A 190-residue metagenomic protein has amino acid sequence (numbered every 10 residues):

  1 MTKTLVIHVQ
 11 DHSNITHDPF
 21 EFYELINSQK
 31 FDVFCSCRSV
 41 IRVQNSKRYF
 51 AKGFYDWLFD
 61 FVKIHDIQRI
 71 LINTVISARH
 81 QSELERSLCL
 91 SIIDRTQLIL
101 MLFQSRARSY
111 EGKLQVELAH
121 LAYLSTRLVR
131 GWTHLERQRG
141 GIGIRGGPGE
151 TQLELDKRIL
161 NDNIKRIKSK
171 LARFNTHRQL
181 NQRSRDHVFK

Functional and structural regions predicted by a protein language model:
M1-K3, Q115, K190: A structure-centric signal for secondary-structure junctions around beta-strands
M1-M101: N-terminal accessory targeting/assembly segments
H8-Q10, Q44-K47, L100-A107, I142-K157: Short hinge/gating elements
F22, L121, L160: A residue-level signal for conserved active-site and pocket-lining positions in enzyme catalytic cores
A51-K52, A78, D94, M101-S105 (+4 more regions): Generic structural "secondary-structure junction" signal
L98-L118: Short alpha-helix plus adjacent loop in nuclease-associated cores
L118, A122-E136: A charged, well-structured terminal subsegment
G131-K190: Conserved G1/Walker A P-loop phosphate-binding module
